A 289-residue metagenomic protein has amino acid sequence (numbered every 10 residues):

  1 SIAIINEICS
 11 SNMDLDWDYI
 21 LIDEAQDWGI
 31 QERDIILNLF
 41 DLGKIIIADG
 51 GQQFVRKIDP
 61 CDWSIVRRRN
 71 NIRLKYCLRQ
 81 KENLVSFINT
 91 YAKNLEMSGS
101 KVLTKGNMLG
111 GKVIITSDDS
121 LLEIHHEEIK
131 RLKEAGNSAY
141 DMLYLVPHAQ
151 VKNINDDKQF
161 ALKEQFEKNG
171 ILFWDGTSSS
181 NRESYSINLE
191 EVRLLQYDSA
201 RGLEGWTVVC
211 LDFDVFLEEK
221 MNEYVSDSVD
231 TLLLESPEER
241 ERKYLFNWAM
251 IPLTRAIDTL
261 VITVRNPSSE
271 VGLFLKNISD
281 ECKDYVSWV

Functional and structural regions predicted by a protein language model:
S1-D18: Accessory N-terminal region flanking or inserted into the helicase ATPase core in nucleic-acid motor proteins
Y19-G170, D175-I251, R255-V289: Conserved helicase motor core of SF1/SF2 NTP-dependent helicases
